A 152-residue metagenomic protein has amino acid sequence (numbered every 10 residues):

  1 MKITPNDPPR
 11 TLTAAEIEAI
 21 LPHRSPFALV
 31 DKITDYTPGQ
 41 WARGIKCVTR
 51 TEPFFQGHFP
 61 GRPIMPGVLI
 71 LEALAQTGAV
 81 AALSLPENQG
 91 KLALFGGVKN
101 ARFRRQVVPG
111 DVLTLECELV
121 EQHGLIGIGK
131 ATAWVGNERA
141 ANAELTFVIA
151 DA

Functional and structural regions predicted by a protein language model:
K2-T11, G78-T114, A140-V148: Hydrophobic beta-strand-centered segment that forms part of the acyl-chain substrate-binding groove
K2-T34, T146: Flexible, low-complexity linker/boundary loops enriched in proline and small hydrophobic residues that flank enzymatic
E18, G61, F103-R105: Beta-strand-rich interaction surfaces with strong enrichment in secreted/lumenal proteins
S25-M65: Catalytic strand-loop segment that frames the active site of acyl-thioester-processing enzymes
A28, G39-R43, V112-T114, I126-I128 (+1 more regions): Intrinsic-disorder/low-complexity, polar/charged segments enriched in Ser/Thr/Lys/Arg/Asp/Glu/Gln
I33, K99-G136: Hydrophobic beta-sheet segments that form the core/acyl-binding groove of ACP/CoA-dependent acyl-chain-processing
I33, M65-N88: Active-site helix/loop of acyl-thioester processing domains in fatty-acid/polyketide metabolism, spanning hotdog-fold
M65, A133-A152: Flexible glycine-rich active-site/ligand-binding loops centered on an Asp-His dyad
